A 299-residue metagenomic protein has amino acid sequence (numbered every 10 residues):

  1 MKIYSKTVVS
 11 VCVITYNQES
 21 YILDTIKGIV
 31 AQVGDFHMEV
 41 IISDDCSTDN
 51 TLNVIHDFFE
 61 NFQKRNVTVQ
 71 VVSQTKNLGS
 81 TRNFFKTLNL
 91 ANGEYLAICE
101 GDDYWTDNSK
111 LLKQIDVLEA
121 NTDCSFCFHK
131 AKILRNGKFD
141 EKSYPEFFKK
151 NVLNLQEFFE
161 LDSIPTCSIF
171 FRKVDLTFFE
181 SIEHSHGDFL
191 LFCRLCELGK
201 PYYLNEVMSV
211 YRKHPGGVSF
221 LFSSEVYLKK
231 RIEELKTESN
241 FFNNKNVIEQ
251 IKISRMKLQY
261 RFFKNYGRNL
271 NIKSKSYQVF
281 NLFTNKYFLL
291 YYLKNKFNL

Functional and structural regions predicted by a protein language model:
T7-S10, E39, L190: Cell-envelope/extracellular polymer assembly enzymes that use nucleotide-activated donors
Q18-A31: Short, well-formed alpha-helical segments that are part of the catalytic scaffolds of diverse glycosyltransferases
D44-V54, K76, E100: A conserved acidic beta->alpha catalytic loop
S73-A91, K113: Glycine-rich, basic loop-to-helix element that forms the pyrophosphate-binding segment of sugar-nucleotide handling
L96: Short aromatic/hydrophobic "clamp" motif used to bind/position activated sugar donors
S109-E141: Conserved donor NDP-sugar-binding/catalytic core segment of glycosyltransferases
H129, Y144-E225: Conserved nucleotide-sugar donor-binding catalytic segment
E157-F159, Y211-P215, F220-V247, I272-N281: Catalytic core of nucleotide-sugar-dependent glycosyltransferases
